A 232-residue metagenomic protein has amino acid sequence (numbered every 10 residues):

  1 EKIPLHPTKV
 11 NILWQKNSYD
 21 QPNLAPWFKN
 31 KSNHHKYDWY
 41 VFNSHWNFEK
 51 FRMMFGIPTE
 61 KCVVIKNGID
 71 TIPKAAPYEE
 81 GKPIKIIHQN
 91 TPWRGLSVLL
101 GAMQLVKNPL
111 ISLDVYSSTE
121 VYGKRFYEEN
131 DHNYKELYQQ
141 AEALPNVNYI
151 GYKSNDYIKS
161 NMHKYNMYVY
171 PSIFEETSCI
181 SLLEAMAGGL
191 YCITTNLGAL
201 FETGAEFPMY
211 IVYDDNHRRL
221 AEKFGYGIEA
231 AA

Functional and structural regions predicted by a protein language model:
E1-N23, D38-F42, C62-I65: Active-site proximal beta-strand in glycosyltransferases
Y37-R52, I57-K74: Donor nucleotide-sugar binding/catalytic pocket of nucleotide-sugar-dependent glycosyltransferases
Y78-G95, L100-L105, D114: Conserved donor-binding/catalytic core segment of Leloir-type glycosyltransferases
Y127-K153: Nucleotide-activated donor-binding/catalytic signature segment of Leloir-type glycosyltransferases, i.e., the conserved
H163-T177, L190: Acidic donor-binding loop of glycosyltransferase active sites
E176-C179, M186, N196: Short glycine/acidic-rich beta->alpha loop that forms part of the nucleotide-sugar donor binding site in diverse
Y191-T194, F201: Short hydrophobic beta-strand element within catalytic cores of glycosyltransferases and related nucleotide-activated
F201-A232: Change "using UDP/GDP/dTDP sugars" to "using nucleotide sugars
